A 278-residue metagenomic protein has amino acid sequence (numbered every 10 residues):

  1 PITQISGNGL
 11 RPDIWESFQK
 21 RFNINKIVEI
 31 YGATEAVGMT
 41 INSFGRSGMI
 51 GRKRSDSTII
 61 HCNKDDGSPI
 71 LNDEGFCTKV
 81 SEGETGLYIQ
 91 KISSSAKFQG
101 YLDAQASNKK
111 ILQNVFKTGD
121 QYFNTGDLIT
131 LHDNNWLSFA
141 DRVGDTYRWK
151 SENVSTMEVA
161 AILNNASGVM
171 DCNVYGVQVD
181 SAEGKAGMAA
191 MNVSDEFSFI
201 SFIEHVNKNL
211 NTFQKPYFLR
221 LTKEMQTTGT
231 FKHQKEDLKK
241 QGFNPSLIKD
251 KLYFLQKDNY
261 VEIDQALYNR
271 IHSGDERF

Functional and structural regions predicted by a protein language model:
P1-N63, K97, Q105: Gly/Ser/Thr-rich phosphate-binding loop
V28, I60, Y175, L219-T222: General small-molecule cofactor/ligand-binding pocket signal
G32, V37-G38, G86-K215, K223-E224 (+1 more regions): AMP-binding/adenylate-forming catalytic core of the ANL superfamily
S47-G51, T78-K79, G119-D120: Short Gly/Pro-enriched turn/cap motifs at secondary-structure boundaries
I59-I89, K97-G100, F197-F199: Conserved beta-loop-beta connector loops within the AMP-binding
I60-N63, T130-L131, M225-T227, L255-Q256: Hydrophobic alpha-helical segments, especially N-terminal targeting/anchoring helices
L210-H233, K249-R277: AMP-binding/adenylate-forming catalytic domain of the ANL superfamily
K240-L247: Short arginine-rich
